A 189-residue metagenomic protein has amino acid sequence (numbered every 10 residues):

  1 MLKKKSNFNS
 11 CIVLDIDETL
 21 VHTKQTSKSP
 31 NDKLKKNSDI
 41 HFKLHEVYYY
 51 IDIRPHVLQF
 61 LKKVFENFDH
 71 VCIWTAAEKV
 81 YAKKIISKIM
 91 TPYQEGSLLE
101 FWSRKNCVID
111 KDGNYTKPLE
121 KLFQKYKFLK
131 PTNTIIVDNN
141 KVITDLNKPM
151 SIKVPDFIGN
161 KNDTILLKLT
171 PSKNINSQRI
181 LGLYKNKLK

Functional and structural regions predicted by a protein language model:
L2-G113, I180-L183: Alpha-helical substrate-recognition element adjacent to the catalytic core
E78-K189: C-terminal cap/substrate-recognition subdomain and adjoining C-terminal extension of metal-dependent phosphatase-like
